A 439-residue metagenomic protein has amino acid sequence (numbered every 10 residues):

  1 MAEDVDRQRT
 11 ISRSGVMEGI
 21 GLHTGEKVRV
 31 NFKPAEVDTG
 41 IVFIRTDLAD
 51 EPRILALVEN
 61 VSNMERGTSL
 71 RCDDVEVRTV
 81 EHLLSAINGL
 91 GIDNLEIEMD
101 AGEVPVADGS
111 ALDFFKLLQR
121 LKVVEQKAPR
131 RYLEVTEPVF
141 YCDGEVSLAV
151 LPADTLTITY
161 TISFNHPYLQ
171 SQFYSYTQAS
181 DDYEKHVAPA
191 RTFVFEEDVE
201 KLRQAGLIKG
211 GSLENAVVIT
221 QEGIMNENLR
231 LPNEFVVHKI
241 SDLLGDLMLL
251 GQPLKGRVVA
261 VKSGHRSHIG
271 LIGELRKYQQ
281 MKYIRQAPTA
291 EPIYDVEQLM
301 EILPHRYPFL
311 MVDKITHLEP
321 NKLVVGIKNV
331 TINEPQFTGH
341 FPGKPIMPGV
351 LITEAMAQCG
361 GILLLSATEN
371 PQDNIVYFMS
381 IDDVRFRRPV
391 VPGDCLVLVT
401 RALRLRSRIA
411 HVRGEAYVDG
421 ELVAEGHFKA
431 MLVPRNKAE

Functional and structural regions predicted by a protein language model:
M1-D93, E98-P288: C-terminal regulatory domains involved in ligand/effector binding and gene-expression control
T10-S14, Y294-L299, C395-L398: Short Pro/Gly-enriched beta-strand edge/turn motifs at strand-loop
Y174-F193, M347, A416-A438: Flexible glycine-rich active-site/ligand-binding loops centered on an Asp-His dyad
V237-L250, I315, K322, I346-P371: Active-site helix/loop of acyl-thioester processing domains in fatty-acid/polyketide metabolism, spanning hotdog-fold
M281-I346, S366, Q372-I375, R387-V391 (+3 more regions): Non-catalytic linker/capping segments at the edges of enzyme domains
F309-M311, L396, A410: Hydrophobic core residues within well-ordered beta-strands of beta-rich domains
I381-F386: Short alpha-helix capping/helix-loop boundary micro-motifs
